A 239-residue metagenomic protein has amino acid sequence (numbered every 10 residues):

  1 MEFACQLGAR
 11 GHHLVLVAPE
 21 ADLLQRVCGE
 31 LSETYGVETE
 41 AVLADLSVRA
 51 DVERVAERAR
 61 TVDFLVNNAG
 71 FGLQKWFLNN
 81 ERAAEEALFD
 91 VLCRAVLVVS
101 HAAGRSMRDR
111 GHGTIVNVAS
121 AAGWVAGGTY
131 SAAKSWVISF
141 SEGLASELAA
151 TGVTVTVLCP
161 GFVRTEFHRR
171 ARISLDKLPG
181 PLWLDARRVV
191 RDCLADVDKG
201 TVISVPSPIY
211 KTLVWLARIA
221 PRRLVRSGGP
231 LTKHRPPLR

Functional and structural regions predicted by a protein language model:
M1-L14: Canonical Rossmann dinucleotide-binding motif of NAD(H)/NADP(H)-dependent dehydrogenases/reductases, specifically
N68-L73: Conserved NAD(P)H cofactor-binding loop of Rossmann-fold oxidoreductase domains
W76-F89: Substrate-binding pocket helix/loop in short-chain dehydrogenase/reductase
S100, A133-W136: Active-site helix of classical SDR
S100-H101, E142: A short, exposed helix-loop element centered on a Lys and neighboring polar residues
S120: Residue(s) in the substrate-gating loop at a strand-loop-helix junction that position the organic substrate next
V157, K177-L213: C-terminal helical subdomain
